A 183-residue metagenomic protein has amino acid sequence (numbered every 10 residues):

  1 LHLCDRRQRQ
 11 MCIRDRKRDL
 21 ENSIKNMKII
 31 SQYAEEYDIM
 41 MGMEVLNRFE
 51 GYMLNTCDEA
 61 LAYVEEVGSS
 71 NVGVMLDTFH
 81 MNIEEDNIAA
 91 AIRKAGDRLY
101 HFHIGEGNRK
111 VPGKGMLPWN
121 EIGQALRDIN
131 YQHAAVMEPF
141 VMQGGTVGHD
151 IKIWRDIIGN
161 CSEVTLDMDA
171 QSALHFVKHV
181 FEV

Functional and structural regions predicted by a protein language model:
L1-I13: Single conserved hydrophobic/aromatic residue that forms the stacking wall/gate of nucleotide- or nucleobase-binding
R14-E21: Glycine-rich tight-turn/loop motif centered on a GG-T
N22-M27, E66: Acidic, His- and aromatic-enriched active-site or binding-groove loops in soluble protein domains that engage sugars
S31, E35, R127: Anion (oxyanion) recognition and catalysis
L54, D58-L76, N82-V183: Histidine-acidic metal/acid-base catalytic patches
